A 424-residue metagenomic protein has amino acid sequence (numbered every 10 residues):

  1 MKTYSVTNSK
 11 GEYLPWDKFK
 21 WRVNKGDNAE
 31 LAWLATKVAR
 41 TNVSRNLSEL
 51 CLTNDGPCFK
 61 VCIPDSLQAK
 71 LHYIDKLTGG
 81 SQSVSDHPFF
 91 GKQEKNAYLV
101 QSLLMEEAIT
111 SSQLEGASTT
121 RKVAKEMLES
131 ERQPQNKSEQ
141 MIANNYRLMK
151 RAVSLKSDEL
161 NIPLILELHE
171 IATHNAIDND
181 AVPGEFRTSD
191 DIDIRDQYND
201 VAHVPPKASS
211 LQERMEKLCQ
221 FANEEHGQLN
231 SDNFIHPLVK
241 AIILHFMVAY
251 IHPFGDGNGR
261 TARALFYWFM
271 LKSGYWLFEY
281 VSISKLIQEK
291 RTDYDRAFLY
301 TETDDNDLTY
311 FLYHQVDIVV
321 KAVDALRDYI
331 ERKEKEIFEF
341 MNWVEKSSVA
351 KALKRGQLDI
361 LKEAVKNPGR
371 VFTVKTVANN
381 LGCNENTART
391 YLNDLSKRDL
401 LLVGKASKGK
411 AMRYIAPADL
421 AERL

Functional and structural regions predicted by a protein language model:
M1-D256, R260-L424: FIC/Doc superfamily catalytic core
